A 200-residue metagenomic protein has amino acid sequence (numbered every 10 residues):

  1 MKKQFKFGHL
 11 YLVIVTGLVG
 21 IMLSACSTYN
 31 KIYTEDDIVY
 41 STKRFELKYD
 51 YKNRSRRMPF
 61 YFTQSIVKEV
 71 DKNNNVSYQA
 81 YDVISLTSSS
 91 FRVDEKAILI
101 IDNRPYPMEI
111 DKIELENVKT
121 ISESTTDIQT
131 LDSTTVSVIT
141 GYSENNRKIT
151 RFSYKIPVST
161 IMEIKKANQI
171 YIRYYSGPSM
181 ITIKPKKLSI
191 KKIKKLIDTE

Functional and structural regions predicted by a protein language model:
M1-C26: Sec-dependent bacterial lipoprotein signal peptides
C26-K166, R173-E200: A generic "folded-domain core" signal
